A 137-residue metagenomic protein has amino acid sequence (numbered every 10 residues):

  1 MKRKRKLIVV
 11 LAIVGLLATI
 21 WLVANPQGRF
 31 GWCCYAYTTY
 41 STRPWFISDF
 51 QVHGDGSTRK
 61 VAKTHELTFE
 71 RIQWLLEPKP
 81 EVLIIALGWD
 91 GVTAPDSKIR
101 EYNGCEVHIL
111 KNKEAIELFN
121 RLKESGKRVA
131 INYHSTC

Functional and structural regions predicted by a protein language model:
M1-K4: N-terminal Lys/Arg-rich, disordered targeting/topogenic segments
I8-A24: Hydrophobic membrane-insertion alpha-helices, especially the h-region of bacterial N-terminal signal peptides
R29-W74: Conserved mixed alpha/beta catalytic, RNA-binding, or beta-rich assembly cores of soluble enzyme, regulatory
K79-V82, G126-R128: Short acidic/histidine-rich motifs immediately flanking catalytic phosphotransfer sites in two-component signaling
P80-H108: Mid-chain, well-packed structural core segment of small domains
E106-E117: A short glycine-rich beta-strand->turn/loop micro-motif centered on a GG-aromatic cluster
E117-K123: Glycine-rich, charge-decorated loop segments at or immediately adjacent to ligand/cofactor-binding or catalytic sites
E124-C137: A polyampholytic, Gly/Pro-enriched intrinsically disordered region
